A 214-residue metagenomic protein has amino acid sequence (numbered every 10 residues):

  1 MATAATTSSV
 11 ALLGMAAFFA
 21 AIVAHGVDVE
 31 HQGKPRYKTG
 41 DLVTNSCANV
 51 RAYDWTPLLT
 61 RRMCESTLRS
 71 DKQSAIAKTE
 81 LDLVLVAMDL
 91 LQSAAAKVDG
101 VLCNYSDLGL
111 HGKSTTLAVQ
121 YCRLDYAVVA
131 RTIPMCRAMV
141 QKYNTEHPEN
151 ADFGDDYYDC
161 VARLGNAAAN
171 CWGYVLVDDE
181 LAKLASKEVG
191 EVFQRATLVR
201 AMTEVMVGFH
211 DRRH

Functional and structural regions predicted by a protein language model:
A2-D155, G165-H214: Trafficking entry modules
Y158: Active-site pocket scaffolds in enzymes
A162: Active-site-proximal beta-strand/loop segments in catalytic clefts of secreted hydrolases
